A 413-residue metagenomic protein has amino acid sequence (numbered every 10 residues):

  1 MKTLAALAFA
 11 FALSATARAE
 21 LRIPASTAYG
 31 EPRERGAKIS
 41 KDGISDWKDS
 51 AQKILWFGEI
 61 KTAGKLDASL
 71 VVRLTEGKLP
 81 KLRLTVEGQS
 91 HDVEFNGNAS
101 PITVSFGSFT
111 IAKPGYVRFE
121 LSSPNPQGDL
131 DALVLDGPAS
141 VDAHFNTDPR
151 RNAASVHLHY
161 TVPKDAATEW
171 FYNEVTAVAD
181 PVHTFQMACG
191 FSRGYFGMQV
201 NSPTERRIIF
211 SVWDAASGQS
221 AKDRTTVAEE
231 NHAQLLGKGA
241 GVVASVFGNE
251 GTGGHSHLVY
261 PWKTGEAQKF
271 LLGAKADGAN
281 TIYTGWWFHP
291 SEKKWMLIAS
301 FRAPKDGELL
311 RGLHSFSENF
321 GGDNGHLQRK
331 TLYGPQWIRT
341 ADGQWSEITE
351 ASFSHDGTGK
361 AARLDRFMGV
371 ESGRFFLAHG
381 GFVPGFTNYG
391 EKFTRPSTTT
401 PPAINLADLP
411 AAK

Functional and structural regions predicted by a protein language model:
L4-A5, G97: Generic extreme N-terminus detector
A5-A17: Hydrophobic helical h-region of N-terminal Sec-dependent signal peptides in bacterial secretory/periplasmic proteins
A19-P261, K269-A276, N280-K413: Extracytoplasmic
